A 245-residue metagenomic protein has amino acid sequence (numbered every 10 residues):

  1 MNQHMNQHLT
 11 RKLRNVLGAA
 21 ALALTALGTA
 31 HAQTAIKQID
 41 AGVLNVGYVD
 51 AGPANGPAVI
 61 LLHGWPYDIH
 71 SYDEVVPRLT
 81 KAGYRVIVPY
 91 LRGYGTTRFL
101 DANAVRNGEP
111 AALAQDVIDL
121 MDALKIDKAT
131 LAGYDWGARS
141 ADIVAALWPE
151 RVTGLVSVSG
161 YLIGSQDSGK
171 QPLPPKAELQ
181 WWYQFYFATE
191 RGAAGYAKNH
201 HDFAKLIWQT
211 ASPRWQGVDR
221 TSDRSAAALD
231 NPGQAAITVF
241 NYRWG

Functional and structural regions predicted by a protein language model:
N2-P57, K81-Y84: Alpha/beta-hydrolase fold catalytic core
H4, H8, H31, H63 (+2 more regions): Histidine (H) residue identity feature
L13-V16, I87, Y94, T153: Small/flexible residues
A21, T25, A54, S71 (+2 more regions): Residue-level recognition of conserved structural "scaffold" positions that shape functional pockets and channels
Q33, V43-V46, A51, A58 (+2 more regions): Flexible "cap/lid" subdomain of the alpha/beta-hydrolase fold that forms the substrate-access gate
Q33-D40, L61, D73-E74, L79-A82 (+3 more regions): Membrane-anchoring alpha-helices and their flanking helix-loop junctions
D50-F99: Conserved HGGG/HGGXW glycine-rich cap/lid loop of the alpha/beta-hydrolase fold
